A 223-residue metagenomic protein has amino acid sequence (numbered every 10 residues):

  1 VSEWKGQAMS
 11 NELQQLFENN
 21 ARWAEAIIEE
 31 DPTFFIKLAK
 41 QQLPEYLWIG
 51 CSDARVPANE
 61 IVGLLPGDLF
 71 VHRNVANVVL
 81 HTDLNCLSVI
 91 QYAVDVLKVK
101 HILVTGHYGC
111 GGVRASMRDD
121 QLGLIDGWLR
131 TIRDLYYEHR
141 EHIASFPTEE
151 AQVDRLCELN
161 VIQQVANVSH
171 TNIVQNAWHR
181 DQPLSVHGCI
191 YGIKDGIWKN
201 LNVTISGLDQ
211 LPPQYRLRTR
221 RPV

Functional and structural regions predicted by a protein language model:
W4, M9-P44, A76-K100, G111-V223: Divalent-metal-activated hydrolytic enzyme cores
I27-D68: N-terminal short beta-loop-beta anion/metal-coordinating cradle
I49-C51, R73, L103-H107, H187-G192: Short beta-strand segments
D53-R55, H107-G112: Gly/Ser/Thr-rich loops at beta-strand to alpha-helix junctions that form or flank small-molecule/cofactor-binding
P66-N77: Glycine/charged-rich beta-loop-alpha catalytic/anionic-binding loops adjacent to active sites
